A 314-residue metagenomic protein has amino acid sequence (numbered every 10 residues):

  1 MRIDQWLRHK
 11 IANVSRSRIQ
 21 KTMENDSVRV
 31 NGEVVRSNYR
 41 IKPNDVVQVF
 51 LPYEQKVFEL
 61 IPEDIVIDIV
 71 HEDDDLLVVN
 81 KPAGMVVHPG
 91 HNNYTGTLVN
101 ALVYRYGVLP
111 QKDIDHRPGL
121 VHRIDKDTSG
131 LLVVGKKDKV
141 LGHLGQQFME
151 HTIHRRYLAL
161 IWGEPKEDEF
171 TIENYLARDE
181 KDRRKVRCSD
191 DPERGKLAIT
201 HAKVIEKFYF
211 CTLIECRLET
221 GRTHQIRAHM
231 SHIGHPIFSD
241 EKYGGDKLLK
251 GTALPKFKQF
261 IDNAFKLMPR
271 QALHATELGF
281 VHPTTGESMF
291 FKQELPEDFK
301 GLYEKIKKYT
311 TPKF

Functional and structural regions predicted by a protein language model:
M1-E180, L295-K307, F314: RNA pseudouridine synthases
S17, C188, E241-K242: A short, aromatic/hydrophobic, helix- or strand-capping loop or linear motif that either lines the entrance/gate
V49-P52, D182-K185, L197, F257-N263: Short Pro/Gly-enriched beta-strand edge/turn motifs at strand-loop
V79, A228, S239: Active-site flanking residues adjacent to catalytic metal/cofactor-binding acidic residues
L109, L132, P165, D246-K247 (+2 more regions): Compositionally biased, intrinsically disordered low-complexity regions
I114-Q146, H154, L158, A177-H235 (+1 more regions): The conserved catalytic core of RNA pseudouridine synthases
F238-F280: RNA substrate-recognition surfaces in RNA-acting enzymes
